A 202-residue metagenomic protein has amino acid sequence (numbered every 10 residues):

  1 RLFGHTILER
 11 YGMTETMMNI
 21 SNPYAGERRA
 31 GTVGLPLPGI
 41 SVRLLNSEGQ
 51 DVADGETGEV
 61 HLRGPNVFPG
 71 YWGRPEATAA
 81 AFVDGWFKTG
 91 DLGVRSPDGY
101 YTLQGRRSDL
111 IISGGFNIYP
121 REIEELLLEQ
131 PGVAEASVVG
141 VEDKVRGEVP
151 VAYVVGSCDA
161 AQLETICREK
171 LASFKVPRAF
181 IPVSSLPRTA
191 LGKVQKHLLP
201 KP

Functional and structural regions predicted by a protein language model:
R1-R29, S41: Gly/Ser/Thr-rich phosphate-binding loop
L8-E15, G34-P36, V139-E142, I181: Beta-strand->loop->alpha-helix junctions that form or flank phosphate-binding loops in nucleotide-handling enzymes
G12, G64, P69-G70, L92-K175 (+2 more regions): AMP-binding/adenylate-forming catalytic core of the ANL superfamily
N19-Y24, L45-N46, R63, V155: Short beta-strand-to-turn element immediately C-terminal to the catalytic PLP-Schiff-base lysine in fold type I
L35-G39, Q50-A81, I118: Conserved ATP/PPi-binding loop(s) of AMP-dependent carboxylate-activating enzymes
L37-I40, V133, P177: Core-facing hydrophobic residues within beta-strands of well-ordered domains
S41-S47, V183-L191: Active-site and channel-lining beta-strand-loop segments that bind or position nucleotide-derived/phosphorylated
E59, D109, K201-P202: A short acidic/small-residue loop/turn micro-motif
